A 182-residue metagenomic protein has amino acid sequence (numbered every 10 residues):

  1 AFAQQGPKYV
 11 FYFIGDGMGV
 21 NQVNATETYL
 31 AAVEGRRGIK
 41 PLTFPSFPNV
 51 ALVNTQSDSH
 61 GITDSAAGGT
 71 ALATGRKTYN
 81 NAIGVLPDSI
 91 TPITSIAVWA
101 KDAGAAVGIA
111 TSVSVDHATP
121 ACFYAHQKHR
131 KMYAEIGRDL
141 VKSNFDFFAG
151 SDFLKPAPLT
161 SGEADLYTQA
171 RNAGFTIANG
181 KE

Functional and structural regions predicted by a protein language model:
F2-E182: N-terminal catalytic scaffold of extracellular/periplasmic and nuclease hydrolases that process anionic headgroups
